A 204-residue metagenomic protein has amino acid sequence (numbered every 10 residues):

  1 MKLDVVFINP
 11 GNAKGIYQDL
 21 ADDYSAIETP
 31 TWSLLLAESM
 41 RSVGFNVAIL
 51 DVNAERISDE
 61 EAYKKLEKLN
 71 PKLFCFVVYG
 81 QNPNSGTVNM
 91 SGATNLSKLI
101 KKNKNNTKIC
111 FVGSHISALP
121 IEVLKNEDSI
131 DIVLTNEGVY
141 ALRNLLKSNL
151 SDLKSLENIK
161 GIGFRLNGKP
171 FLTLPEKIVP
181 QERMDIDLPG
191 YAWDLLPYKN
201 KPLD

Functional and structural regions predicted by a protein language model:
K2-D204: Acidic, low-complexity intrinsically disordered segments
